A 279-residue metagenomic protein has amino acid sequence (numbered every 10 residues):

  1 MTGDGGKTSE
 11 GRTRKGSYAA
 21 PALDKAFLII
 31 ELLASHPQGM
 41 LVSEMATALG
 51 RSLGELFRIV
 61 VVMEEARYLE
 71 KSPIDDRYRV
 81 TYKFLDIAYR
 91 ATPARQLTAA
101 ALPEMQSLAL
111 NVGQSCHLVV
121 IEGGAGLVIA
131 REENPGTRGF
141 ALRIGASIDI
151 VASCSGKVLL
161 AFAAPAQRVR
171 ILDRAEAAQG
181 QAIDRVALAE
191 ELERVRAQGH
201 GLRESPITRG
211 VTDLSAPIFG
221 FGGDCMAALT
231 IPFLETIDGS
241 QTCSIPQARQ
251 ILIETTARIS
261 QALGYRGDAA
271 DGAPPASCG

Functional and structural regions predicted by a protein language model:
T2-T98, A257-Y265: N-terminal helix-turn-helix
K15-M40, P103-L127, E254-S277: An N-terminal domain-start capping segment
I74-R174: Amphipathic alpha-helical effector-binding/dimerization core of metabolite-sensing transcriptional regulators
L97-L108, I171-A216, A262: Short, basic/aromatic recognition patches
R131, R138-R143, H200, A273-G279: C-terminal regulatory/oligomerization modules of transcriptional regulators
R185, E191, Q198, R209 (+1 more regions): Juxtadomain coupling helices with adjacent low-complexity linkers
I218-F221: Sensor-regulatory modules in signal-transduction proteins
